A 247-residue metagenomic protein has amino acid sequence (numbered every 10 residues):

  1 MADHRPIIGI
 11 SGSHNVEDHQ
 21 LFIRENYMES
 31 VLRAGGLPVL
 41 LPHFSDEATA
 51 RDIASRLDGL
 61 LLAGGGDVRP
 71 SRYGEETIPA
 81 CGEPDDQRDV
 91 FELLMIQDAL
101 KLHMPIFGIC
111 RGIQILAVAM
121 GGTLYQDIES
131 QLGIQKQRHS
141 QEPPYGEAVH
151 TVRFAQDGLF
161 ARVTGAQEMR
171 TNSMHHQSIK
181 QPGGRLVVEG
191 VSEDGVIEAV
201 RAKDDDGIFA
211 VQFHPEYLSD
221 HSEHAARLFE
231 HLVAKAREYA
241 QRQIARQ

Functional and structural regions predicted by a protein language model:
M1-I109, V118, Y125, E129-R170 (+4 more regions): N-terminal beta1-alpha1 cap of cysteine-dependent amidohydrolase-like domains
I113-I115: Hydrophobic, aromatic-enriched interface-forming segments
F209-Q212: Active-site-proximal beta-strand elements of phosphoester/diester hydrolases
